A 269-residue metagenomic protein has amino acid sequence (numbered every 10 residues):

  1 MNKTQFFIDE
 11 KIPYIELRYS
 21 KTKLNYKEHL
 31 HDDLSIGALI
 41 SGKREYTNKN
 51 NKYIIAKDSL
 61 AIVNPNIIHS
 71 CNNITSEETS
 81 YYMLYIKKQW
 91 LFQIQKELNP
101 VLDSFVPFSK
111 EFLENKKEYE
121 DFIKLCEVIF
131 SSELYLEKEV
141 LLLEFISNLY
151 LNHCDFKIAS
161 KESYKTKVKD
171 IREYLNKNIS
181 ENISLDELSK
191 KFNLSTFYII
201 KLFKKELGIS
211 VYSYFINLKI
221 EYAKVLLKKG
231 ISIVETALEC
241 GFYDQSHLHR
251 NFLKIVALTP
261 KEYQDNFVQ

Functional and structural regions predicted by a protein language model:
M1-I12, E162-S163, L258-Q269: Short, Lys/Arg-enriched, disordered terminal segments
N2-S104, S132: N-terminal regulatory/effector-sensing and dimerization cores that precede helix-turn-helix DNA-binding domains
A38, I129, L226-L227: Alpha-helix C-terminal capping segments
L102-K116, E127-S195, K205-N217: Short, Lys/Arg-enriched, Trp-marked, Pro/Gly-tolerant hinge/linker segments that flank
D121, L141-F145, L253: C-terminal ligand-sensing/allosteric alpha-helical core of TetR-family HTH transcriptional regulators
E173, K177, N182-D186, L194 (+3 more regions): Terminal helix-turn-helix DNA-binding modules in bacterial transcription factors
